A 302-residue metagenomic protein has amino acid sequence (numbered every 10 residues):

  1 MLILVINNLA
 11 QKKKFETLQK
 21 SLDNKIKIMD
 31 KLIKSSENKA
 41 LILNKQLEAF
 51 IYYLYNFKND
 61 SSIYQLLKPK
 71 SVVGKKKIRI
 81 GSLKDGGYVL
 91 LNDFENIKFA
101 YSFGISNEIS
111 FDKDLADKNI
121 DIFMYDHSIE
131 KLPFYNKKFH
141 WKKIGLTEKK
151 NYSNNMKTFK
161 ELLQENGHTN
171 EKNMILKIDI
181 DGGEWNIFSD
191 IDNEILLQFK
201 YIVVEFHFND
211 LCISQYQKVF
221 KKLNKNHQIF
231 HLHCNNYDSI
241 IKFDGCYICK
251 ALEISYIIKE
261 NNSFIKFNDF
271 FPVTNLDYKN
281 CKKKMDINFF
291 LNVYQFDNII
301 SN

Functional and structural regions predicted by a protein language model:
M1-L43: Boundary detector for helix-to-coil junctions that initiate low-complexity/charged tails
K25-F94, E108, N154-K172, F208-N302: Rossmann-like AdoMet/SAM-dependent catalytic core
K75-S153, F208: SAM cofactor-binding core of SAM-dependent methyltransferases, primarily the Rossmann-like beta-alpha-beta module
K98-F99, I175, Y201: Structural motif
F111-K113, F134-Y135, N186-I191, I213-Y216 (+1 more regions): A short acidic (Asp/Glu
K137, Q198, K250-L252: Residues that flank catalytic or metal-binding motifs in active/ligand-binding sites
I180-G183: Switch II (G3) loop of P-loop NTPases
N186-F208, I213-F220: A short alpha/beta connector and helix-capping loop motif
